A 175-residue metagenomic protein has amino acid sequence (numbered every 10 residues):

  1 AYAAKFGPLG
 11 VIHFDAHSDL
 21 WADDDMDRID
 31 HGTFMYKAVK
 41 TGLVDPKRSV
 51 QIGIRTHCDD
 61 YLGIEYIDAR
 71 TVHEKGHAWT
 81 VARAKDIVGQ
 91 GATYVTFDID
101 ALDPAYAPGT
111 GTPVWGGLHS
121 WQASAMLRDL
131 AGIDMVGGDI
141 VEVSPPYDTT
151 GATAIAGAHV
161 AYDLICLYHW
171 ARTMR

Functional and structural regions predicted by a protein language model:
A1-R175: Conserved alpha-helical scaffold segments that buttress catalytic/binding sites
